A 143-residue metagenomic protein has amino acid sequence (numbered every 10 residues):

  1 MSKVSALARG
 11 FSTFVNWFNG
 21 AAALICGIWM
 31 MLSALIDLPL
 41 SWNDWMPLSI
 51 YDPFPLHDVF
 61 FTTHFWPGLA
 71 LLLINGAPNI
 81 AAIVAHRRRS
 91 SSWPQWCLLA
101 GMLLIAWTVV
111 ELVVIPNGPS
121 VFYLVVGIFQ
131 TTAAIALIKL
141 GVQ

Functional and structural regions predicted by a protein language model:
S2-Q143: Topology signature of small-to-medium multi-pass alpha-helical membrane proteins
